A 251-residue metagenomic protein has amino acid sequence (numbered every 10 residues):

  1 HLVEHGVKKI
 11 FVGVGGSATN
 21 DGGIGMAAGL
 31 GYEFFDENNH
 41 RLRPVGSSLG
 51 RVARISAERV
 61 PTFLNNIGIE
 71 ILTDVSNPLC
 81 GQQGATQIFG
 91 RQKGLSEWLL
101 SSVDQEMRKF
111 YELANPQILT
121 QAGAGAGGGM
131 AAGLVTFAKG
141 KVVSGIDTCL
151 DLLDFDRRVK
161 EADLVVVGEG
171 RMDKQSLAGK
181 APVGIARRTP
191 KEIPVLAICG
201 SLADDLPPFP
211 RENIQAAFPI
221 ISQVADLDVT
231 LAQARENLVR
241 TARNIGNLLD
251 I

Functional and structural regions predicted by a protein language model:
H1-V14, A18-I251: N-terminal loops that bind phosphate or other acidic moieties and the adjacent beta-alpha structural core
